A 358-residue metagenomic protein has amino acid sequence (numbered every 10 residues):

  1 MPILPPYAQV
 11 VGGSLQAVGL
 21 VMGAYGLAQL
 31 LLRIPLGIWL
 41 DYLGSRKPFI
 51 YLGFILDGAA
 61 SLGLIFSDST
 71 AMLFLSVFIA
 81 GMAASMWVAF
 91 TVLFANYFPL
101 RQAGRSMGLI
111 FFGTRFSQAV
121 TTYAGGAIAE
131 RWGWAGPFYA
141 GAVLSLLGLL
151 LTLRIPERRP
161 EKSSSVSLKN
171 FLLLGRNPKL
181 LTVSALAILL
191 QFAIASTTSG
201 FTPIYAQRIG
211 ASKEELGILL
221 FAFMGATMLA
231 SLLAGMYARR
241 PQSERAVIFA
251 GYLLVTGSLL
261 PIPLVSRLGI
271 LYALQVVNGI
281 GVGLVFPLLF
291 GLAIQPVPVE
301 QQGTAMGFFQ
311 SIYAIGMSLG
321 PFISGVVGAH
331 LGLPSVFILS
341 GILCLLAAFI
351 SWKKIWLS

Functional and structural regions predicted by a protein language model:
M1-G26, L181-T182, F192-I209: Helix-loop boundary and gating motifs at the non-cytosolic
A8-Q9, W39-L40, A127-W132, A206-Q207 (+2 more regions): Interfacial helix-cap and linker-helix signal at transmembrane-aqueous boundaries of multi-pass secondary transporters
L32-G44, A230-S243: Helix-to-loop junctions at the C-terminal end of transmembrane segments in multipass secondary transporters
P48-L62, A246-L260: Structural signature of the two symmetry-related core transmembrane helices
A71-S85, I270-L284: Hydrophobic core of transmembrane alpha-helices in multi-pass small-molecule transporters, especially MFS/SLC-type
V77-G113: Cytoplasmic helix-loop-helix junction between adjacent transmembrane helices in 12-TM secondary transporters
A142-E161, A347-I355: C-terminal membrane-cytosol helix-exit motif in multi-pass small-molecule transporters
P156-L186: Juxtamembrane intracellular "pre-TM" segments in multi-pass secondary transporters
